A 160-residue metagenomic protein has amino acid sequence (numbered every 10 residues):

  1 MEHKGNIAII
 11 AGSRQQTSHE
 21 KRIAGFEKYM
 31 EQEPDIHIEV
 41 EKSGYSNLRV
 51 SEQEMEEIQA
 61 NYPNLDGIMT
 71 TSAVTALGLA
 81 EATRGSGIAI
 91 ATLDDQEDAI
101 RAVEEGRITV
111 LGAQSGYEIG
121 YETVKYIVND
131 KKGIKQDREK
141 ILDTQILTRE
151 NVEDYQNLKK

Functional and structural regions predicted by a protein language model:
M1-I7, K21, V50-E52, Q96-A99 (+1 more regions): Hydrophobic alpha-helical segments within soluble ligand-binding/sensing domains
M1-K4, Y29-E33, E54-N61, A82-G85 (+6 more regions): Structured segments of extracytoplasmic/periplasmic soluble domains in secreted or envelope-associated proteins
N6, I10-G12, D94-T109, D154-Q156: Flexible loop/hinge segments that line or gate small-molecule binding clefts
I10, R14, S18, Y29-M30 (+1 more regions): Hinge/cleft segment of the Venus flytrap/periplasmic-binding protein
T17-I36, E54, G78, I119: Short, solvent-exposed amphipathic alpha-helices that sit in or adjacent to ligand/effector-binding or catalytic
F26, E39, G44-A102: Hydrophobic alpha-helical
E41-K42, L111-G112, L142: Hydrophobic residues at beta-strand termini and immediately following loops that shape nucleotide-binding pockets
I88-A89, V110-G116: Short, glycine/charged-rich beta-strand-loop motifs at protein surfaces that mediate ligand recognition and catalysis
